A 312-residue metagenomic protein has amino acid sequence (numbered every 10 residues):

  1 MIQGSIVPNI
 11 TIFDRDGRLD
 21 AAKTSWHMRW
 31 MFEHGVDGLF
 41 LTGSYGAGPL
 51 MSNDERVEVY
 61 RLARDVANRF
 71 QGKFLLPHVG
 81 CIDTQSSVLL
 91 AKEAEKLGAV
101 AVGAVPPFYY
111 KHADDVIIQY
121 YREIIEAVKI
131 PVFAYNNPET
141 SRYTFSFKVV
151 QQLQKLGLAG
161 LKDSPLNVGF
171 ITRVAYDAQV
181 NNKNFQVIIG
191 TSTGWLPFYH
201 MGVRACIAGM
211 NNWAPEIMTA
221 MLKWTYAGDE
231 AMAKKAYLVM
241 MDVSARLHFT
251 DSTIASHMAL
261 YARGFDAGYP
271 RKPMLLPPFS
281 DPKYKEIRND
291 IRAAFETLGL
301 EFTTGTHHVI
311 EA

Functional and structural regions predicted by a protein language model:
M1-V7, T11-R142, T306: Active-site beta->alpha loop and helix N-cap motifs at the rims of alpha/beta catalytic domains
I2, V36, L41-S44, H78 (+6 more regions): Short glycine/serine/threonine-biased micro-segments
I6-T11, H34-G35, M210, A214-A312: C-terminal alpha-helical cap/extension of soluble enzyme domains
K23-H27, E55, V59, S86 (+11 more regions): General structural feature for long, well-ordered alpha-helical segments within catalytic domains of soluble enzymes
E126, P138-T250: Catalytic alpha/beta core domains of metabolic enzymes, predominantly
